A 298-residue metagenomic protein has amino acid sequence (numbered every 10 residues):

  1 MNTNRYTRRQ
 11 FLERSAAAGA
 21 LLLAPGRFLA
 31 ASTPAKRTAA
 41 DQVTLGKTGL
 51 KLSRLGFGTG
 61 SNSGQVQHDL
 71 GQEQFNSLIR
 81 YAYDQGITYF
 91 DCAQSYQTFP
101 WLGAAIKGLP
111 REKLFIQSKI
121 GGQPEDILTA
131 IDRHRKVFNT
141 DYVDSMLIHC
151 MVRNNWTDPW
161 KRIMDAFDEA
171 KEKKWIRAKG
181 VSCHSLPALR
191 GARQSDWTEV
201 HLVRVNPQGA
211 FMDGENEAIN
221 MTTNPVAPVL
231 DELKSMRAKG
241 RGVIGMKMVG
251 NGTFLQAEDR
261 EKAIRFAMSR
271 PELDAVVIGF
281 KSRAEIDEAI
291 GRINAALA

Functional and structural regions predicted by a protein language model:
N2-K113, A166, E172, F266 (+1 more regions): N-terminal binding-site loop/beta-alpha segment at the start of enzyme catalytic domains that lines or forms
K36-V43, F99-P100, I127-H134, L186-P187 (+1 more regions): Alpha-helical scaffolding within the catalytic cores of extracellular/periplasmic polymer-degrading hydrolases
L45, F57, F90, I116 (+4 more regions): Conserved, mostly hydrophobic/aromatic
K47-G49, G103-R111, H134-D141, R193-D196 (+1 more regions): Acidic (Asp/Glu)-rich catalytic clusters
G60-Q72, Q117-E125, F254-Q256: Active-site mouth loops of central-metabolism enzymes
D69-A82, E125-V137, S185-R190, D259-F266: Short, acidic/polar
F138-N154: Active-site groove signature of glycoside hydrolases
C150-A298: Beta/alpha (TIM)-barrel catalytic core signal, keyed to glycine-rich beta->alpha loops juxtaposed to Asp/Glu that bind
